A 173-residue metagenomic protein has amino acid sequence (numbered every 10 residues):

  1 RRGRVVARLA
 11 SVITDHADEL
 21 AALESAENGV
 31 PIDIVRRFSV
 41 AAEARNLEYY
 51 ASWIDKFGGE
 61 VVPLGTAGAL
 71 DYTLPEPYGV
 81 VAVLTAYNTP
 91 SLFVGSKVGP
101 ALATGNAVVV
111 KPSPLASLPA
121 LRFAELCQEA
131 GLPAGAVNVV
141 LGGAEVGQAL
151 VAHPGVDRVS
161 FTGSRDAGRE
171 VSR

Functional and structural regions predicted by a protein language model:
R1-F57: Glycine-rich loop-to-alpha-helix module at the N-terminal edge of alpha/beta enzyme cores
G59-R173: Rossmann-like NAD(P) dinucleotide-binding subdomain of oxidoreductase/dehydrogenase enzymes
